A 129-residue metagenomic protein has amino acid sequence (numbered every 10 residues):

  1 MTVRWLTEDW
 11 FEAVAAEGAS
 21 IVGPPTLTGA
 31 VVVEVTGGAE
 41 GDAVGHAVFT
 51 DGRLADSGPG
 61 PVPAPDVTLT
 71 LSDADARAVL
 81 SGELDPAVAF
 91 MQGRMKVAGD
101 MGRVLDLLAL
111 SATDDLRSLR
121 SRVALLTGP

Functional and structural regions predicted by a protein language model:
M1-P129: Feature captures hydrophobic
